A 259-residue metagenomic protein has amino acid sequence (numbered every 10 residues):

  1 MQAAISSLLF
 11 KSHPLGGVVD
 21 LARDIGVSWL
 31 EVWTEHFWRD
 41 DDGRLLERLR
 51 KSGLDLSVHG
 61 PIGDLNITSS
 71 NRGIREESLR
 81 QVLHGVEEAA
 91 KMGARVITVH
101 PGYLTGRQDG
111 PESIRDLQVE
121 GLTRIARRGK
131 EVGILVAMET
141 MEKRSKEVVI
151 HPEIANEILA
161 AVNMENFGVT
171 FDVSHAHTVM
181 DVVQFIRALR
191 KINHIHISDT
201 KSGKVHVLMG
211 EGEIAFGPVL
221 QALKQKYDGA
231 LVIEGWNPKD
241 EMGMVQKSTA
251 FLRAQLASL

Functional and structural regions predicted by a protein language model:
M1-A4, S12-R23, G93-R95, V149-G168 (+1 more regions): Histidine-acidic metal/acid-base catalytic patches
M1-A90, R253-L259: N-terminal pre-domain/capping segments
L9-K11, T34-H36, I62-D64, P101-T105 (+4 more regions): Active-site-proximal loop/turn and secondary-structure-junction residues that shape catalytic pockets, frequently
V27, D55, L135, G168 (+1 more regions): Hydrophobic "anchor" residues on beta-strands that sit immediately upstream of conserved functional sites
L30, V58, M138-E139, V169-F171 (+2 more regions): Active-site flanking residues adjacent to catalytic metal/cofactor-binding acidic residues
R39-G53, V82-G93, G121-R127, D181-R190 (+1 more regions): Short amphipathic alpha-helices and their capping/turn segments at secondary-structure boundaries
L46-G63, V119-E131, N156-V162, F216-Q221: Alpha-helix-loop-beta-strand connector modules within alpha/beta enzyme cores
R72-G168: Active-site acidic/histidine proton-transfer and metal-coordination neighborhood in alpha/beta enzyme cores
